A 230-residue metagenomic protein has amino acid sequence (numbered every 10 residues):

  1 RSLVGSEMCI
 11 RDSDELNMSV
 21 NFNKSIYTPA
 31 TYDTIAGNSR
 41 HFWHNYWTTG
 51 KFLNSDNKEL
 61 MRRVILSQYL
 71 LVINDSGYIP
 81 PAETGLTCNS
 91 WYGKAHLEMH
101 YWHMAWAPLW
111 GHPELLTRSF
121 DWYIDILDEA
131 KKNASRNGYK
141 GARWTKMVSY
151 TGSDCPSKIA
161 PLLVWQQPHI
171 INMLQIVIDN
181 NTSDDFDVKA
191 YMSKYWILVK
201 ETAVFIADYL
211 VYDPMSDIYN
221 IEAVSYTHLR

Functional and structural regions predicted by a protein language model:
L3-D12, T227-H228: Conserved small/polar residues in nucleotide/adenosyl-binding loops
R11-F22: Short Pro-Gly-centered flexible turn/kink motifs
V20-F22, V177, S225: Short beta-strand segments enriched in hydrophobic/aromatic residues within well-folded beta-rich domains
T28-G37: Acidic, low-complexity proline/glycine-rich segments
A36-W196: Substrate-binding groove/exosite segments of carbohydrate-active enzymes
Y123, T202, I206: DNA major-groove recognition helices of helix-turn-helix
F205-R230: Acidic/histidine-rich catalytic neighborhood
